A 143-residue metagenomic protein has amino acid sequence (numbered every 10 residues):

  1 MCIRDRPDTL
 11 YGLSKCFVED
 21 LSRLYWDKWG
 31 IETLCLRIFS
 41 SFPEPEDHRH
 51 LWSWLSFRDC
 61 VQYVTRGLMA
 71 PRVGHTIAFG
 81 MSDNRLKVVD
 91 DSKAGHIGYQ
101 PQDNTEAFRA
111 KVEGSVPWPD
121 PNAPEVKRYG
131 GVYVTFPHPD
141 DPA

Functional and structural regions predicted by a protein language model:
M1-I3: Short, small-residue-biased leader/transition segments that mark boundaries at the very start of proteins
D5-T9: Short pre-catalytic strand/loop immediately N-terminal to key active-site residues, enriched for Gly-Thr
L10, S14-F17: Active-site helix of classical SDR
D27-G30, R37-E44, W54-T76, D83: Alpha-helical substrate-binding/gating segment
R49-W52: Short, surface-exposed loop/helix-turn segments at secondary-structure junctions that function as lids/hinges flanking
M81-S92: Active-site loop of classical SDR/Rossmann-like NAD(P)-dependent oxidoreductases, centered on the catalytic Tyr-X3-Lys
S92-A143: C-terminal amphipathic/interface module of NAD(P)-dependent oxidoreductases and related NAD-binding regulators
